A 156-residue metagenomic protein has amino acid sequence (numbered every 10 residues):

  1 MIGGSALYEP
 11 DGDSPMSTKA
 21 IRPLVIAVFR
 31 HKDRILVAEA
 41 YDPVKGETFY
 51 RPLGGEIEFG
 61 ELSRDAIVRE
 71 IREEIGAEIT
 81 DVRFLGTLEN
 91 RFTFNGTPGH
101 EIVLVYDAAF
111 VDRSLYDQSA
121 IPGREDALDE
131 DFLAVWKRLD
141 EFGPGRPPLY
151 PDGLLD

Functional and structural regions predicted by a protein language model:
I2-D13, T87: Short Pro/Gly-enriched beta-strand edge/turn motifs at strand-loop
Y8-S17, T93-F94, I121-R124: Short, P/G- and charge-enriched loop/turn segments at secondary-structure junctions
D11-L36, E56, V82, D107: Conserved N-terminal beta-strand and adjoining loop/helix that marks the start of the Nudix/MutT-like hydrolase domain
R30-I35, V44-G46, E58-F59, N90-R91 (+1 more regions): Short, charged/polar surface micro-motifs in flexible loops or helix N-caps
R34-E73: Conserved Nudix-box catalytic region and its N-terminal flanking loop in Nudix hydrolases and closely related
E78-T87: A short coil-to-beta-strand element that immediately follows conserved catalytic motifs
F92-A120, V135, G153-L155: Active-site-adjacent beta-strand/loop module that shapes the phosphate/pyrophosphate-binding cleft
D117-D156: NUDIX/MutT-family hydrolases
